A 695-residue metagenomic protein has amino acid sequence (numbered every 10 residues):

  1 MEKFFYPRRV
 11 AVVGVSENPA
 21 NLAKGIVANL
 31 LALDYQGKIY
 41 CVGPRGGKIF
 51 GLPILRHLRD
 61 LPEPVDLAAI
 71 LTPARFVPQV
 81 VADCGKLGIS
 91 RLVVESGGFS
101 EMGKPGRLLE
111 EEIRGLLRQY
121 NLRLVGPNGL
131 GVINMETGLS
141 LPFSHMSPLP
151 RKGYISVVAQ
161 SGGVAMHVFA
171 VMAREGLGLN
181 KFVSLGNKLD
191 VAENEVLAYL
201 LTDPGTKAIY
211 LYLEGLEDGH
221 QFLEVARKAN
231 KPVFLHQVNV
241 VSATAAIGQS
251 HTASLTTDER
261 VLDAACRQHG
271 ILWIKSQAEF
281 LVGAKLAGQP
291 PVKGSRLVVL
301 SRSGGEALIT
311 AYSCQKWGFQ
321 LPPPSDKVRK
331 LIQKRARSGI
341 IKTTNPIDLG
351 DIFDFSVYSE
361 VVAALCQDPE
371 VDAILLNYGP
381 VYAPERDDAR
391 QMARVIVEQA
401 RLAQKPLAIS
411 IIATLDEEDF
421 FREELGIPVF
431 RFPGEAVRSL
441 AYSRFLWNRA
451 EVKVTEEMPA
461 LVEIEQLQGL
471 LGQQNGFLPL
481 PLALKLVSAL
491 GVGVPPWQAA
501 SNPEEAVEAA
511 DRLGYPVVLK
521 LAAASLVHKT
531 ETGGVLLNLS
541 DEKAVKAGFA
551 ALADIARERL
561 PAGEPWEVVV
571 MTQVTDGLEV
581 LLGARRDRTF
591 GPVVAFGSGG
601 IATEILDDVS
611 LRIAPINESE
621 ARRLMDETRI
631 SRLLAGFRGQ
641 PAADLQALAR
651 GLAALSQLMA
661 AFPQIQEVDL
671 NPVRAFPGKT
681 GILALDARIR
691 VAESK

Functional and structural regions predicted by a protein language model:
M1-K695: Catalytic-core regions of core metabolic enzymes, especially those transforming organic acids/acyl-group intermediates
